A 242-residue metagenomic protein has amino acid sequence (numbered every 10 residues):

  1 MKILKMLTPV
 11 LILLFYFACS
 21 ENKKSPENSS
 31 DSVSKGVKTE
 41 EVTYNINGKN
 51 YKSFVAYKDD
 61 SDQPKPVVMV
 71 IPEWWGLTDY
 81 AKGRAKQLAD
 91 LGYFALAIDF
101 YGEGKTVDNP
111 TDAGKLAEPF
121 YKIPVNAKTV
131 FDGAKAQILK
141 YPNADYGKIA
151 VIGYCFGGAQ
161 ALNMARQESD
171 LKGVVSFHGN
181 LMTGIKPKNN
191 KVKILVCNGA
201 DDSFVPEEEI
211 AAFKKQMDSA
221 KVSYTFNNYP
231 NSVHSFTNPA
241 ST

Functional and structural regions predicted by a protein language model:
F15-A18: C-terminal motif of bacterial Sec signal peptides marking the signal peptidase cleavage site
S20-N22: Bacterial signal peptide processing site
K24-K35, E41-Y141, N238-T242: Serine-hydrolase catalytic machinery in alpha/beta-hydrolase-like enzymes
R84, P206-Q216, F226-Y229: Short alpha-helix in the alpha/beta-hydrolase fold that links the catalytic acid
F131-K191: Primarily recognizes the serine-hydrolase "nucleophile elbow" in alpha/beta-hydrolase and SGNH/GDSL folds
V196-N198: Short beta-strand/loop motif that positions the catalytic acidic residue of the alpha/beta-hydrolase fold
D201-V205, H234: Acidic catalytic loop of the alpha/beta-hydrolase fold
A220-T242: C-terminal catalytic histidine-bearing segment of alpha/beta-hydrolase fold enzymes
